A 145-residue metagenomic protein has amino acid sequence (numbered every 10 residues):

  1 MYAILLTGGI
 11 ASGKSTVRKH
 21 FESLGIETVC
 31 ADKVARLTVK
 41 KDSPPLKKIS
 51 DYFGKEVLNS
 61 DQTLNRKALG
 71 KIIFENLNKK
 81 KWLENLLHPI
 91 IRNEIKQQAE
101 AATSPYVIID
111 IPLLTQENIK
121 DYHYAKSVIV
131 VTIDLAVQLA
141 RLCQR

Functional and structural regions predicted by a protein language model:
M1-I26, A31-K33: Walker A (P-loop) phosphate-binding motif
A11, R36, T115: Nucleotide phosphate-binding site architecture
S15, S43, L77, T132-A136: Alpha-helix N-cap/helix-start capping motif
L24, F53, H123-A125: Short, structured coil segments at secondary-structure junctions
K33-P105: ATP-dependent small-molecule kinase phosphotransfer cores that center on conserved nucleotide phosphate-binding segments
Y52, Q144-R145: Conserved AAA+ ATPase "sensor/coupling" helix adjacent to the nucleotide-binding pocket
E94-A101, V107-Q144: ATP-dependent NMP and nucleoside kinases share a basic, alpha-helical "lid"
